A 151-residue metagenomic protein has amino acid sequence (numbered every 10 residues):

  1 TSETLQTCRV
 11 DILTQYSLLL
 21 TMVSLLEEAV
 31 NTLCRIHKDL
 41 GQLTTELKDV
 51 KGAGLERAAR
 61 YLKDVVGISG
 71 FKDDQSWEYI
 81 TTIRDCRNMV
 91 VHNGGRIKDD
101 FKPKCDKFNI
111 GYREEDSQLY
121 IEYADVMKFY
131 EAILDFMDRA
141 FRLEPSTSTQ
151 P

Functional and structural regions predicted by a protein language model:
T1-Q15: Charged alpha-helical initiation segments
D11, Q15-L19, E122, V126-F129: Aromatic-acidic/polar surface patches that form glycan- and anion
L20, E28-E115, Y120: Flexible secondary-structure boundary motifs
T21, L25, T82-D85, M89 (+3 more regions): Charged, amphipathic alpha-helical oligomerization/scaffolding segments
P103-P151: Amphipathic, Lys/Arg-enriched alpha-helical patches that create a basic surface for binding polyanionic ligands
